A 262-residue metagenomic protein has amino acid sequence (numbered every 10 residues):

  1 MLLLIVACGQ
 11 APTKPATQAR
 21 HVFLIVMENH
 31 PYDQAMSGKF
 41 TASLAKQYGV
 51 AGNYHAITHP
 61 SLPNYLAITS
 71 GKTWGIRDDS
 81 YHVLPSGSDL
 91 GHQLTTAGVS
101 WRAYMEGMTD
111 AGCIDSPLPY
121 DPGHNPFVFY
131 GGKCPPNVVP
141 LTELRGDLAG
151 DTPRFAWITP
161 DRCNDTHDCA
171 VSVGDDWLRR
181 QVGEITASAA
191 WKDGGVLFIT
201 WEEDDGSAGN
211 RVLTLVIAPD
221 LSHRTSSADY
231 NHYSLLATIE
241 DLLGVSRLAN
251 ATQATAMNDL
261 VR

Functional and structural regions predicted by a protein language model:
I5-A7: C-terminal motif of bacterial Sec signal peptides marking the signal peptidase cleavage site
P12-R262: Flexible, surface-exposed loop/gating regions in the mature catalytic domains of secreted/periplasmic hydrolases
